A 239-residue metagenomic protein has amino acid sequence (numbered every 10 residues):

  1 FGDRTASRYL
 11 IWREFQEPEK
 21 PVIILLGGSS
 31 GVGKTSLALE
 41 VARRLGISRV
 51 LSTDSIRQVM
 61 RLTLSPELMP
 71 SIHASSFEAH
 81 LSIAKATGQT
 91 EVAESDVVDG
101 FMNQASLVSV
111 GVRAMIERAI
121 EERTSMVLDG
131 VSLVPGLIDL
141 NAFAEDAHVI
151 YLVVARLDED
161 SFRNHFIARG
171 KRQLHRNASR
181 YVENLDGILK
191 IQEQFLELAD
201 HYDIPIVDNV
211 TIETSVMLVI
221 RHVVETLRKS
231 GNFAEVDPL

Functional and structural regions predicted by a protein language model:
F1-I23: Extreme N-terminal, non-catalytic leader segments that precede Walker-type/kinase nucleotide-binding cores
I23-L45: Glycine-rich phosphate-binding P-loop
I47-T63: Short beta-strand-centered segment that lines the nucleotide-binding/catalytic pocket of NTP-utilizing
S48, I120-L128, H148-I150: Loop/turn-to-beta-strand initiation segments
R61-T124: Conserved nucleotide-sensing/catalytic segment adjacent to the nucleotide-binding pocket in NTP-handling enzymes
P66-I72, A144-D146, G170, E225-T226: Short, hinge-like loop/turn segments at secondary-structure boundaries
D146-E193: A glycine- and Lys/Arg-enriched "phosphate-lid" helix/loop adjacent to the NTP-binding pocket of small-molecule kinases
E193-L239: NTP-dependent small-molecule kinase module
